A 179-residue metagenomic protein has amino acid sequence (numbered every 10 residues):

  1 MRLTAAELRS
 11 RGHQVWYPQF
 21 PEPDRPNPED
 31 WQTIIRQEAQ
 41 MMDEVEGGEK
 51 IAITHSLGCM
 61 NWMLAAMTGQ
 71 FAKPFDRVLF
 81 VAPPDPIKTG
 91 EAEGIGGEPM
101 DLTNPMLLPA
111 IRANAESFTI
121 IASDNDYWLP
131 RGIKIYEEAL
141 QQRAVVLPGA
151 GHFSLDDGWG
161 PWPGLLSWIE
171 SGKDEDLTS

Functional and structural regions predicted by a protein language model:
M1-V45, H152: Active-site catalytic motif of lipid deacylating hydrolases and related acyltransferases
G12-W16, E138-S154: Catalytic histidine neighborhood in serine/cysteine hydrolases with alpha/beta-hydrolase-type architecture
F20-P23, V78-K88, S123: Active-site nucleophile loop of the alpha/beta-hydrolase fold
E44-H55: Alpha/beta-hydrolase fold nucleophile elbow
I53-M63: Gly/Ala-rich beta-loop-alpha elbow adjacent to hydrolase catalytic centers
N114, T119-A122: Short beta-strand/loop motif that positions the catalytic acidic residue of the alpha/beta-hydrolase fold
D126-G132: Conserved alpha/beta-hydrolase "acid-adjacent" motif
D156-S171: Post-His helix in hydrolase/transferase enzymes
